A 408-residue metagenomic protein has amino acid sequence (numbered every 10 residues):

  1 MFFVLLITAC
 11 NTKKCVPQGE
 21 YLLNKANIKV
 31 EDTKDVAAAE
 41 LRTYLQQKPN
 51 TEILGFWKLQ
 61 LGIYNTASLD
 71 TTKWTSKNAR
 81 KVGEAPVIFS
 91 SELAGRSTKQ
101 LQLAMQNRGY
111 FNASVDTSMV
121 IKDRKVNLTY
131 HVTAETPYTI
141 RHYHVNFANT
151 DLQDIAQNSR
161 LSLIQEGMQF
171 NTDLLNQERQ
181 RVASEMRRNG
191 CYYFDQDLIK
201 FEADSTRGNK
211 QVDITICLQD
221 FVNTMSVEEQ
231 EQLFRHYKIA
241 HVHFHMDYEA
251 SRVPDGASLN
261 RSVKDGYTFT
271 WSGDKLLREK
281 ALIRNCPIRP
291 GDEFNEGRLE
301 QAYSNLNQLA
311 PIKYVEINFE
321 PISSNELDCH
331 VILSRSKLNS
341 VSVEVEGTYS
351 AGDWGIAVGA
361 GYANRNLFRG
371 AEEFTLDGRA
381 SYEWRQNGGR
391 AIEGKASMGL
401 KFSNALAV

Functional and structural regions predicted by a protein language model:
L6-A9: C-terminal motif of bacterial Sec signal peptides marking the signal peptidase cleavage site
N11-Q308: Interaction-mediating elements
D154, K275-L276, D292-V408: Gram-negative/organellar outer-membrane beta-barrel architecture
